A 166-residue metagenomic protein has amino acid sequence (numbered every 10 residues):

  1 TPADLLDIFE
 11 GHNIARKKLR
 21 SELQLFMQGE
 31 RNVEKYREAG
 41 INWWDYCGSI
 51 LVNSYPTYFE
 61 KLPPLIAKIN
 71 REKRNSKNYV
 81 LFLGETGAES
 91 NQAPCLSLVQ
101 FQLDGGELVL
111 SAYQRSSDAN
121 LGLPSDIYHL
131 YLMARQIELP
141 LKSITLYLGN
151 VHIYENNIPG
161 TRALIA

Functional and structural regions predicted by a protein language model:
T1-A166: Terminal, non-catalytic protein-protein interaction segments that mediate quaternary/complex assembly
